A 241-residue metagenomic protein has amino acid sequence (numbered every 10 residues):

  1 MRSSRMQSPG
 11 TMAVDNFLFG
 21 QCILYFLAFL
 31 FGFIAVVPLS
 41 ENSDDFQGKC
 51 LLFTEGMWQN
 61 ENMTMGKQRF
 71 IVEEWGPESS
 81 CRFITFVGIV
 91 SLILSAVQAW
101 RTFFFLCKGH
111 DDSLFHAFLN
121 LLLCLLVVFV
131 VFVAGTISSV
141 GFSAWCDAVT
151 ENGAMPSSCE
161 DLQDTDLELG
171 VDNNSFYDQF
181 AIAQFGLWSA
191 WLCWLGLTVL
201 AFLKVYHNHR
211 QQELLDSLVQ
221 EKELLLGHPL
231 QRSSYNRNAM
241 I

Functional and structural regions predicted by a protein language model:
M1-R69, F104-L114, A154-I241: Intrinsically disordered terminal tails
F17-L30, P77-V97, H116-V133, V149 (+1 more regions): Physicochemical signature of membrane-embedded alpha-helices that form the seven-helix bundle of GPCRs, emphasizing
M65-S79, L94-K108, A134-I137: Membrane-helix exit/interface motif
R82-T85, S143-A144, R237-I241: A broadly tuned preference for mixed-charge, low-complexity surface segments
I137-M155: Functional transmembrane-helix hotspots
